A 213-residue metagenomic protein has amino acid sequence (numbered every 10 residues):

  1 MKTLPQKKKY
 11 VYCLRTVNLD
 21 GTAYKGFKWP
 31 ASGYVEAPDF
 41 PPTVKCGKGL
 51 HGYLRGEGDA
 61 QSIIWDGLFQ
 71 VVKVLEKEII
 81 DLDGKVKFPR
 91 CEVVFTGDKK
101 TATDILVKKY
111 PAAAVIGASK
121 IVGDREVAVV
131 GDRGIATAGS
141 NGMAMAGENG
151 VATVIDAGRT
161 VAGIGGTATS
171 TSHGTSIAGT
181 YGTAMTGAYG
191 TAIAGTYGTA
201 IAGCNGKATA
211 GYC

Functional and structural regions predicted by a protein language model:
M1-C213: Short, glycine-biased loop/turn motifs at secondary-structure junctions and in low-complexity Ser/Thr/Pro-rich termini
